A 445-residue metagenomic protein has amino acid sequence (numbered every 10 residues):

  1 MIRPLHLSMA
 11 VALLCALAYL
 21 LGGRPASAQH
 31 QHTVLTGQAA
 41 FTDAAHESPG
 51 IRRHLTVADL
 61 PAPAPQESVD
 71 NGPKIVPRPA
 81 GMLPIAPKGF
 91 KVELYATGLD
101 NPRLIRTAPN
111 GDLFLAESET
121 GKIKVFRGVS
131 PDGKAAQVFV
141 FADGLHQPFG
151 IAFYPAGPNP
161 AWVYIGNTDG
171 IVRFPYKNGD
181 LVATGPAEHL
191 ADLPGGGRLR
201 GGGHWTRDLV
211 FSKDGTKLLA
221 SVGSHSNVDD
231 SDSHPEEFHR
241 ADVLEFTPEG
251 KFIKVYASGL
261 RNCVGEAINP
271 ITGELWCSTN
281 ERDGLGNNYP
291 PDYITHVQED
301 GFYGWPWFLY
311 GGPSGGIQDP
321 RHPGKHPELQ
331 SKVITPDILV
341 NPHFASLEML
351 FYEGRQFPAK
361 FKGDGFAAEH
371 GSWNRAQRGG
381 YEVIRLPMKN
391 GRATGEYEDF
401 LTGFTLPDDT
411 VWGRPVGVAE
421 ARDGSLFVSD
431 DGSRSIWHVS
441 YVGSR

Functional and structural regions predicted by a protein language model:
T33-P87, P160, V172, T206 (+7 more regions): Beta-propeller domain segments
L83, N110-A135, G179: Beta-propeller domains
L94-L99, V140-H146, L190-G201, V255-G259 (+3 more regions): Surface loop/turn motifs at the tips and blade-to-blade linkers of beta-strand repeat domains
P102-R103, K122-A156: Blade-loop segments of beta-propeller domains
L113-L115, A161-I165, K217-A220, L275-C277 (+2 more regions): Hydrophobic beta-strand segments that make up the repeating blades of beta-propeller and related beta-repeat
T120, A135, T168, T184 (+4 more regions): A detector of repeated loop/turn-to-beta-strand junctions in beta-rich toroidal repeat architectures
Q137-V138, G144-P148, A152-Y154, A161 (+1 more regions): Asp-box/WD-like beta-propeller blade repeats and closely related beta-sheet repeat scaffolds
